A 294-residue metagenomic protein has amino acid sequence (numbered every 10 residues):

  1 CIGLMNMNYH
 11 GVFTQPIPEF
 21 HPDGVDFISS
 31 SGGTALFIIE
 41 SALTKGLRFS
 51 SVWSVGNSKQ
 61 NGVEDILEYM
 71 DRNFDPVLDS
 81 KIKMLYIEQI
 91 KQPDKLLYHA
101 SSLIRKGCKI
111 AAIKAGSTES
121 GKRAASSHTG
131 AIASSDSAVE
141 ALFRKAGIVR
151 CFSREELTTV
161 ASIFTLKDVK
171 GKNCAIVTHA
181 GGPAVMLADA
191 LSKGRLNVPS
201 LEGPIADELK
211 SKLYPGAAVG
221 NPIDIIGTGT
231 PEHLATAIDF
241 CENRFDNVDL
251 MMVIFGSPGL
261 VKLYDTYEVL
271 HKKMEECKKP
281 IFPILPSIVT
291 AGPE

Functional and structural regions predicted by a protein language model:
C1-H21, A111-P183, L187-K193, N197-V198 (+1 more regions): Peripheral docking tails and interdomain loops at the edges of cofactor- or intermediate-handling domains
I17-L78, K170-V248, V253-S257, D265: Short glycine-cluster motifs
D71-L85, Q89-Q92: Thiamine diphosphate
Y86-P93, C151-S153, S257-V261: Short, glycine-rich nucleotide/cofactor-binding loops
I87-L97, I225-H233: Active-site glycine- and acidic-residue-rich loops that bind and position anionic ligands or nucleotide-like cofactors
L96-K106: Short amphipathic alpha-helices and their capping/turn segments at secondary-structure boundaries
Y98, Y264-L270: Charged helix-capping and loop-helix junction motifs
